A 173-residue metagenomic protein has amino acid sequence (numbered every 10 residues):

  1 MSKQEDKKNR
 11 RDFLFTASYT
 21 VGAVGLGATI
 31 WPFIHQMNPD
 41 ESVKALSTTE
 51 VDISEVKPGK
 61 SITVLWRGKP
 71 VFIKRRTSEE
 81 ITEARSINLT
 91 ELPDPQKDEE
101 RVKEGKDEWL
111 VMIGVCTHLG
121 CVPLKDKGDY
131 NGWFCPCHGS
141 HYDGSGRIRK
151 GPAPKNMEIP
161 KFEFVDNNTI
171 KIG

Functional and structural regions predicted by a protein language model:
S2-V21: N-terminal secretory signal peptides and thylakoid transit peptides that target proteins across membranes
E5, D40-K44, C121: Short, positively charged
T16, L26-L65: C-terminal segment of N-terminal export signals and the immediately downstream linker at the start of the mature
V21-G22, E79, G151-P154: Short amphipathic alpha-helical segments with coiled-coil-like heptad repeat character
T49, K69, E158: Short beta-strand or tight-loop elements that sit immediately N-terminal to catalytic metal-binding acidic residues
I53, W66, K74-R75, I113-G114 (+1 more regions): Pocket-edge structural micro-motifs
K60-S78: Acidic, Ser/Thr-rich low-complexity segments on the non-lumenal side of membrane proteins
E83-G173: Rieske [2Fe-2S] iron-sulfur-binding domain
